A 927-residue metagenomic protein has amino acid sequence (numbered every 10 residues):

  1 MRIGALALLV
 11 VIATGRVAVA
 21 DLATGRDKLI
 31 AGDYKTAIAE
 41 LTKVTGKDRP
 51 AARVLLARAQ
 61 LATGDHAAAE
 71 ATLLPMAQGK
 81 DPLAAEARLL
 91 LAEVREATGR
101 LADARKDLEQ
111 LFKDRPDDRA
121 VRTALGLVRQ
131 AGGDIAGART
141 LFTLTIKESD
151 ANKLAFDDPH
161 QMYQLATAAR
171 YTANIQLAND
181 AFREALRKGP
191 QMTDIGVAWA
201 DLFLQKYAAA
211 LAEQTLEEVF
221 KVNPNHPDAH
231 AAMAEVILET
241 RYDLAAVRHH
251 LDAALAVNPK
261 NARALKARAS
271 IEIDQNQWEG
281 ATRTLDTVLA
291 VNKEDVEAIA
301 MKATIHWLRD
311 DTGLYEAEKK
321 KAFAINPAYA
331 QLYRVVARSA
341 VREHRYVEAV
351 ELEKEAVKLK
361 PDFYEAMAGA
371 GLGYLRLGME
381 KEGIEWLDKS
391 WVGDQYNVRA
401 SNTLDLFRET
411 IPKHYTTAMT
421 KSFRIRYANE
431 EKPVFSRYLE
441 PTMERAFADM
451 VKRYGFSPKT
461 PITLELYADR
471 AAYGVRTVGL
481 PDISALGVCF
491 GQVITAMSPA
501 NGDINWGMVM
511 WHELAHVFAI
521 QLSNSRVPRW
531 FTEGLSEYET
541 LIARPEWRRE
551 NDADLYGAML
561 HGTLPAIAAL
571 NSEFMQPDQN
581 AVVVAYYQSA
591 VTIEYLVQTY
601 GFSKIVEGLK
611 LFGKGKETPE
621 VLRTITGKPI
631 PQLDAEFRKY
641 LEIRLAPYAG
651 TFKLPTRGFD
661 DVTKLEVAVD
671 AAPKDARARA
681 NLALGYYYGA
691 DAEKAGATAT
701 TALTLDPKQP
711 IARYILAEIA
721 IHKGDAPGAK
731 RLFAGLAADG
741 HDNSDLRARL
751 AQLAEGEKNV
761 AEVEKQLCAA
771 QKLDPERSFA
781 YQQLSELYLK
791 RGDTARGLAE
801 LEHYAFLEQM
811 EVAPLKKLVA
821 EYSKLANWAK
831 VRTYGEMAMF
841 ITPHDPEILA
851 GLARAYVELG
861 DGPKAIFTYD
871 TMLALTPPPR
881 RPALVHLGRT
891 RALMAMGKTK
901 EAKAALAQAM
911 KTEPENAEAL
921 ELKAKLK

Functional and structural regions predicted by a protein language model:
V19, A51, E86, A120 (+16 more regions): Start-of-helix register in tetratricopeptide repeats
R26, M301, L352-E355, E382 (+7 more regions): Beta/coil-rich, acidic/histidine-enriched accessory regions frequently appended to metallopeptidases
R26, R58, E93, L127 (+16 more regions): Residue-level recognition of tetratricopeptide repeat
G32-T36, T63-T72, T98-D107, G132-L144 (+15 more regions): Structural signature of tandem alpha-helical TPR/SEL1-like repeats, specifically the intra-repeat loop/turn
K43-G46, P75-G79, Q110-K113, K147 (+16 more regions): Conserved structural position within tetratricopeptide repeats
K47-R49, D81-P82, P116, D150 (+16 more regions): Short coil turns that delineate tetratricopeptide repeat
L55, L90, A124, Q164 (+15 more regions): Canonical tetratricopeptide repeat
A168, R187, Q214, K221 (+13 more regions): Juxtacatalytic substrate-recognition/specificity segment
